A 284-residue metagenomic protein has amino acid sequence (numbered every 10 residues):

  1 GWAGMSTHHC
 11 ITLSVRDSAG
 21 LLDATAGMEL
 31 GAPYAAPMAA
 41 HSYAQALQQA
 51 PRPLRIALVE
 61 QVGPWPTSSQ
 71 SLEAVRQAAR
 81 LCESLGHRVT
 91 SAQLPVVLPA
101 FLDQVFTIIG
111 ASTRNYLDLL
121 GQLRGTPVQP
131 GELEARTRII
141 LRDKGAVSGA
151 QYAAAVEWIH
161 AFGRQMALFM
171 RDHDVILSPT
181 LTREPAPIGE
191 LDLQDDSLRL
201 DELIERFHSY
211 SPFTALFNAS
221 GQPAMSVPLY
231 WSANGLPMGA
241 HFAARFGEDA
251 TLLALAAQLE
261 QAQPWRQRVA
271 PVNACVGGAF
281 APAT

Functional and structural regions predicted by a protein language model:
G1-A78, L123, Q263-T284: A short helix-breaking turn/cap at a secondary-structure junction
S6-L13, D143-G145, F242-A243: Short, well-ordered beta-strand elements within core beta-sheets of diverse protein domains
C10, L236-R245, L252-L253: Short, well-ordered beta-strand elements
A35, D103, A186-S211: Short, surface-exposed loop/helix-turn segments at secondary-structure junctions that function as lids/hinges flanking
Q45-E60, I108-A167, P179-E184, I188-E190 (+2 more regions): Short helix-loop capping/hinge segments that flank enzyme active sites or metal/cofactor-binding pockets
R88-P95: General small-molecule cofactor/ligand-binding pocket signal
A167-L168, I204-V227: Small-aliphatic-rich amphipathic alpha-helix that forms the alpha element of a beta-alpha
D174-V175: Short, Asp-centered acidic motifs that coordinate Mg2+ and/or phosphate in catalytic or ligand-binding sites
